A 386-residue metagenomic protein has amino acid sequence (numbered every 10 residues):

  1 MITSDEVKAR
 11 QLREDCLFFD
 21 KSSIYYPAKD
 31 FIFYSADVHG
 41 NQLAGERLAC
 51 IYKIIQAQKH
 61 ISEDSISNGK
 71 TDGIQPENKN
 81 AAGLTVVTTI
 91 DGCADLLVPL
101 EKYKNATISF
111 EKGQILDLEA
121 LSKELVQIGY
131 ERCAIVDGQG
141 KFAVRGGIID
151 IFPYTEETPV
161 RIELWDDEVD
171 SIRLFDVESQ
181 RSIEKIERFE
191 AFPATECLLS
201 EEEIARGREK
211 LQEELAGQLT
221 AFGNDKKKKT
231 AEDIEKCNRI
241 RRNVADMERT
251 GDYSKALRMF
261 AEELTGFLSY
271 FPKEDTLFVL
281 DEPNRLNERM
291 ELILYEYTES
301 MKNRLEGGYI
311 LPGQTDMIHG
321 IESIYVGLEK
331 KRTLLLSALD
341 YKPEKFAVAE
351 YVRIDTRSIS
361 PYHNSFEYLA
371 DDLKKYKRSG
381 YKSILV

Functional and structural regions predicted by a protein language model:
I2-V386: ASCE RecA-like P-loop NTPase motor cores that couple ATP hydrolysis to mechanical translocation on nucleic acids
